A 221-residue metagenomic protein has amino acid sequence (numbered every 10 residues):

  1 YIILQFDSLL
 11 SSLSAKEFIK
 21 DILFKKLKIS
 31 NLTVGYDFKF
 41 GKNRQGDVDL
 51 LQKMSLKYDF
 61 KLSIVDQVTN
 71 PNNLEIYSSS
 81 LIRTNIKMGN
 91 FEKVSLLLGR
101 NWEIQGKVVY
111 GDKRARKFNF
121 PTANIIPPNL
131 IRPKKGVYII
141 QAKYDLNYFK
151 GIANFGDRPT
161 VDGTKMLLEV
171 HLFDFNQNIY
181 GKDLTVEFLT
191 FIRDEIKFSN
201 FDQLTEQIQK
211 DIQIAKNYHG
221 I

Functional and structural regions predicted by a protein language model:
Y1-Y58: N-terminal Rossmann-like or analogous alpha/beta NTP/dinucleotide-binding catalytic cores that position adenine
Q5, D66-V68, T190: Residues at the C-termini of beta-strands that transition into short coil/loop
D7, D37, V68, G156 (+1 more regions): Anionic group-transfer/hydrolysis microenvironments
A15-K16, R44-V48, E75-S79, M166 (+1 more regions): Conserved strand-to-helix beginnings and helix N-cap segments that scaffold or border functional pockets
E17-K25, D49, K53-K57, K61 (+5 more regions): Replace "anionic and nucleotidyl ligands
S55-N154: Glycine-rich, Lys/Arg-enriched anion-binding loops that position phosphate/diphosphate groups for phosphoryl
Y110-I221: Phosphate/ribose-recognition catalytic cores of enzymes acting on nucleotide-derived substrates
